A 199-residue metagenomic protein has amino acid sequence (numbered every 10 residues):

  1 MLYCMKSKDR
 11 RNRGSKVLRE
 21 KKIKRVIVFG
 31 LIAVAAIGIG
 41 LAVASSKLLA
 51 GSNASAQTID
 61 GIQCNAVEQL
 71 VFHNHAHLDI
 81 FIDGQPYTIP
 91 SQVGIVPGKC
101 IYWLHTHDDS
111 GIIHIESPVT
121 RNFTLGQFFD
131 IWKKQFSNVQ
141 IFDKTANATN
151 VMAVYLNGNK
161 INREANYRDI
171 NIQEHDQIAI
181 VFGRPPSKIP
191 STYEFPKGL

Functional and structural regions predicted by a protein language model:
L2-L199: Ubiquitin-like/PB1-type beta-grasp interaction modules and other compact soluble beta-rich domains
